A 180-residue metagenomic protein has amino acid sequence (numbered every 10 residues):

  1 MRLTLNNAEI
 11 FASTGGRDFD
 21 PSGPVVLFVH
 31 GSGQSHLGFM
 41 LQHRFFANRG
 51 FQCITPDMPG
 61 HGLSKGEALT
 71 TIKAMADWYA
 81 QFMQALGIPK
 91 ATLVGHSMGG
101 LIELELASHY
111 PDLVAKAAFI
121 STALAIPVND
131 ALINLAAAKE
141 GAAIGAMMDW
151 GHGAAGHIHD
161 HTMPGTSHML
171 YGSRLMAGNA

Functional and structural regions predicted by a protein language model:
L3-G15, M40-N48, Q52-M98: Active-site loop/oxyanion-hole signature of alpha/beta-hydrolase fold enzymes
S22, G87-K90, P111-D112: Active-site acidic short loop of glycosyltransferases
S22-G31: Short beta-strand element of the alpha/beta-hydrolase
G31-Q34, S97: Active-site glycine-rich loops that stabilize anionic/oxyanionic intermediates across multiple enzyme folds
G33, M58-G62, L124: Alpha/beta-hydrolase active-site loop signature
L101-A146: Flexible "cap/lid" loop of the alpha/beta hydrolase fold
P127, N134-A180: Conserved alpha/beta-hydrolase catalytic His-Asp/Glu region
